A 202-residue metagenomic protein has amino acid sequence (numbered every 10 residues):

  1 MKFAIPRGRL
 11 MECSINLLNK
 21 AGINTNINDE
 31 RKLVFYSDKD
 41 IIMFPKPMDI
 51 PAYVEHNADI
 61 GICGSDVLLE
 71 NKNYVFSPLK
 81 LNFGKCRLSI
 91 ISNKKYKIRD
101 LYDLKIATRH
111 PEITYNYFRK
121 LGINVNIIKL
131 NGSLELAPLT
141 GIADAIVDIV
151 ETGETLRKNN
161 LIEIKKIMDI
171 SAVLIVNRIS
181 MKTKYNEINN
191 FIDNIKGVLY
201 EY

Functional and structural regions predicted by a protein language model:
M1-Y202: Domain-level signature for soluble enzymes in the chorismate/prephenate branch of the shikimate pathway
